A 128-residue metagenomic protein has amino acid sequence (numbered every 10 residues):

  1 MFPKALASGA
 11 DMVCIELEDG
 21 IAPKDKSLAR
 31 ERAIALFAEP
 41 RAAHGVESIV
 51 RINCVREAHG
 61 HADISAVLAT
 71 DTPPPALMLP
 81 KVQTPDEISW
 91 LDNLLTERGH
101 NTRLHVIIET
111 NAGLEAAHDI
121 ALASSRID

Functional and structural regions predicted by a protein language model:
M1-D128: Conserved alpha/beta-domain cores
